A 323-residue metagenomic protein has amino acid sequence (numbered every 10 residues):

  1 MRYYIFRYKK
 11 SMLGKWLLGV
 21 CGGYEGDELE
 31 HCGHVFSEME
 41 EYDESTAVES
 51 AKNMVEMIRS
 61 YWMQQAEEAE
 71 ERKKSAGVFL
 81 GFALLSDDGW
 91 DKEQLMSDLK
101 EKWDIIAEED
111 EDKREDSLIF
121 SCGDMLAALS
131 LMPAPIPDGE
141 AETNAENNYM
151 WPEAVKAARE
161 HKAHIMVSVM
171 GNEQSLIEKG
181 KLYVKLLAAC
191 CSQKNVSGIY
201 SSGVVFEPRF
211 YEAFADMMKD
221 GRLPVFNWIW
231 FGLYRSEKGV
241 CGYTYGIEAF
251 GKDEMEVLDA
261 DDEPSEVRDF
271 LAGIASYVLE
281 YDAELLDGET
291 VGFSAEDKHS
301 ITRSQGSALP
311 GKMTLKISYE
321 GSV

Functional and structural regions predicted by a protein language model:
M1-I5, V204-V323: Aromatic/basic-lined ligand-recognition segments that form π-stacking hydrophobic pockets flanked by Lys/Arg to engage
S11-T46, M132-V169, G239-A260: Intrinsically disordered, low-complexity regulatory segments enriched in Ser/Thr/Pro and charged residues
Y42-R59: A short, charged, amphipathic alpha-helix used as a generic interaction element across diverse proteins
R59-A66, A127, L131-W228: Internal, hydrophobic cores of structured domains that mediate oligomerization or house catalytic pockets within large
S60-G77, E108-K113, G171-N172, Q193-E212 (+1 more regions): Short glycine-rich, low-complexity/disordered patches
A76-L85: Short glycine-/aliphatic-rich beta-strand segments at the starts of folded cytosolic domains
L85-K156: N-terminal low-complexity, intrinsically disordered segments
G89-W90, N172-S175, E263-P264: Short acidic, S/G/P-rich loop/turn micro-motifs used as interaction or catalytic elements
